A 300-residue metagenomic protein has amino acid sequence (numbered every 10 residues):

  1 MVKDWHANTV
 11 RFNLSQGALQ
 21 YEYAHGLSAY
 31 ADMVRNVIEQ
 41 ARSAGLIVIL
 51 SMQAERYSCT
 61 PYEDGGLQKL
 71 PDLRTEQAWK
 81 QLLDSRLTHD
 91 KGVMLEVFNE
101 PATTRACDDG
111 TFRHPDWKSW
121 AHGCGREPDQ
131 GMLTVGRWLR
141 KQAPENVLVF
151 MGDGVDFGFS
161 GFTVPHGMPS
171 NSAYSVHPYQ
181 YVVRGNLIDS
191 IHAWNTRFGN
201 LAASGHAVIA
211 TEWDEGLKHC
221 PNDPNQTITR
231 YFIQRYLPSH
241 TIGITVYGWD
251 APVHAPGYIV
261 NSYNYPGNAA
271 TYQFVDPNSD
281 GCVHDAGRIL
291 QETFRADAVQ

Functional and structural regions predicted by a protein language model:
M1-T9, A24, D153, R288-V299: N-terminal carbohydrate-binding accessory modules
M1-T9, N13-L14, Q20-V97, E127-W138: An active-site-proximal structural segment forming one wall of the substrate-binding cleft that immediately precedes
Q16, E55-R56, E215, A251: Conserved beta-strand edge residues that scaffold enzyme active sites
L70-M94, F98-A251, P256-A296: Extracellular glycoside hydrolase catalytic/binding regions
